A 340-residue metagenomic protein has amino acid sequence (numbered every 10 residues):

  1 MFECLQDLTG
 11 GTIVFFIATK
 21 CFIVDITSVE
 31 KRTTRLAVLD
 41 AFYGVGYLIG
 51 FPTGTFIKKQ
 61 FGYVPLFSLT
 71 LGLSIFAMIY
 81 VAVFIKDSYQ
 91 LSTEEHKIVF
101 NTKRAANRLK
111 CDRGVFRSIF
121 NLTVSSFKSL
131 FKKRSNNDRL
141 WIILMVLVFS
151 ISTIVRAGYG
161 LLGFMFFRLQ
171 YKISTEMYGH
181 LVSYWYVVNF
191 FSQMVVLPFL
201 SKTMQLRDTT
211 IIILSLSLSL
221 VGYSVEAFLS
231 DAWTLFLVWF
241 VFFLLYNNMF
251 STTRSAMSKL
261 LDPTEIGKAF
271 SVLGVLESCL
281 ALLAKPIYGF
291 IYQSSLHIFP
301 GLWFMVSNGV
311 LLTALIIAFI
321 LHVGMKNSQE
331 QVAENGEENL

Functional and structural regions predicted by a protein language model:
M1-V14, T234-M249: Hydrophobic core of transmembrane alpha-helices in multi-pass small-molecule transporters, especially MFS/SLC-type
F2-Y43: Cytoplasmic helix-loop-helix junction between adjacent transmembrane helices in 12-TM secondary transporters
K31-K59, P65, S74, G274-K285: Glycine-rich segments within core transmembrane alpha-helices of 12-TM secondary carriers
K58-S74, R207-T210, F290-L311: A membrane-interface helix-boundary motif in multi-pass transporters
F76-K86, E226, M305-L340: Multi-pass alpha-helical transporter architecture, strongest for 12-TM Major Facilitator/SLC carriers used
S88, S92-L147, I151, L169-I173 (+1 more regions): Juxtamembrane intracellular "pre-TM" segments in multi-pass secondary transporters
L161-G179: Short amphipathic helix-loop junctions that connect adjacent transmembrane helices in Major Facilitator Superfamily/SLC
T209-V225: Structural signature of the two symmetry-related core transmembrane helices
